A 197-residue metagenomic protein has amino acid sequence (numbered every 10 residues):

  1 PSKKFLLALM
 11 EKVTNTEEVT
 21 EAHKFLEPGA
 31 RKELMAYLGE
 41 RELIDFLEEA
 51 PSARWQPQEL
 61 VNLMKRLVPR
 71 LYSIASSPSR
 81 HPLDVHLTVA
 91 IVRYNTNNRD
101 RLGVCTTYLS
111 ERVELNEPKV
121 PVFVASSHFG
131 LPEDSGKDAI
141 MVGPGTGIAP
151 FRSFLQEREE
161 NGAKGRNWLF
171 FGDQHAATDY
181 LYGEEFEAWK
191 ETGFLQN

Functional and structural regions predicted by a protein language model:
P1-N197: FNR-like FAD-binding dehydrogenase module
